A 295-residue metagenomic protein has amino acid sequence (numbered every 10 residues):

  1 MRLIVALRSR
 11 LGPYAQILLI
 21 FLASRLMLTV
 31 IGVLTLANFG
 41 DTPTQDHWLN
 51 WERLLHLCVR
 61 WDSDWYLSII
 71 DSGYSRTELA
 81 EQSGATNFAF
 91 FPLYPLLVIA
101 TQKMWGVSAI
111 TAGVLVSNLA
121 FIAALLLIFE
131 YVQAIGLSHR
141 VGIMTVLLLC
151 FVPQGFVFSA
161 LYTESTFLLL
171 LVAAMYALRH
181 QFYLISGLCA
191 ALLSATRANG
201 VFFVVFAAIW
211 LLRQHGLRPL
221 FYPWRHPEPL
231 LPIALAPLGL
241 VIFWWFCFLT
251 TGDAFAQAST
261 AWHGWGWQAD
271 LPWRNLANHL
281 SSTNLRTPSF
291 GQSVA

Functional and structural regions predicted by a protein language model:
M1-L11: Short, Lys/Arg-rich, polar N-terminal cytosolic tail immediately upstream of the first transmembrane signal-anchor
S24-D41, C58, L193, V204-A295: Membrane-lumen/periplasm interface segments of specific transmembrane helices in polyprenyl phosphate-linked
L57-R76, Q82-G106, R274: Short hydrophobic/aromatic helix or loop-helix immediately within or flanking a transmembrane segment in polytopic
A89-F90, Y94, V98-Q102, G113-L127 (+2 more regions): Transmembrane alpha-helices of multi-pass, membrane-embedded glycan-processing enzymes that use lipid-linked
S108-A112, I128-F151, L169, I185: Transmembrane-helix signature of polytopic, membrane-embedded enzymes that assemble or transfer cell-envelope glycans
G136-H139, A174-I185, H215-L217: Membrane-interface transmembrane helices that cradle and orient dolichyl/undecaprenyl
C150, L171-Y176, L184-W210, L235-G239: Membrane-interface alpha helices of multi-pass inner-membrane proteins
S159-T166: Short acidic/glycine- and proline-prone juxtamembrane loop motifs at membrane-interface regions of multi-pass membrane
